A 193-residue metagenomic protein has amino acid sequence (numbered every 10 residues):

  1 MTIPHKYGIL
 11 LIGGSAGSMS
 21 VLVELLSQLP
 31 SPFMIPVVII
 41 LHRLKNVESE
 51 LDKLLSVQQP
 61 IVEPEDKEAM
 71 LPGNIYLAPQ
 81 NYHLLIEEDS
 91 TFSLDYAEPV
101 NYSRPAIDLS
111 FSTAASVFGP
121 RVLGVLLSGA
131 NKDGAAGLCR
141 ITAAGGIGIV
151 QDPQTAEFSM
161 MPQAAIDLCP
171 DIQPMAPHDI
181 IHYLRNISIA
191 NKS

Functional and structural regions predicted by a protein language model:
M1-S193: Conserved acid/base catalytic micro-environments in cytosolic active-site loops
